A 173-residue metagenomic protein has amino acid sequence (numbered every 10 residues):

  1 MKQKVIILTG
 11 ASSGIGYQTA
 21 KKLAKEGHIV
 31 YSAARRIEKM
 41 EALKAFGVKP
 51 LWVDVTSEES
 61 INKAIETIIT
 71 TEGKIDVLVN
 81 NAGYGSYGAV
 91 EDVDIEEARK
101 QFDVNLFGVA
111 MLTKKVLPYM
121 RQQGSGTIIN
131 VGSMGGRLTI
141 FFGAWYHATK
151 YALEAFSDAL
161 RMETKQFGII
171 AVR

Functional and structural regions predicted by a protein language model:
S12-S13: Conserved glycine-rich cofactor-binding loop
P50, V93, Q101-F102: A hydrophobic alpha-helix adjacent to the NAD(P)-binding/active-site core of NAD(P)-dependent oxidoreductases, strongly
V53-K63, I95-E96: The beta1-alpha1 cofactor-binding region of Rossmann-like NAD(H)/NADP(H)-dependent oxidoreductases
T67-N80, S86: A glycine-rich helix->loop->beta "capping" turn within Rossmann-like NAD(P)(H)-dependent oxidoreductase domains
A89-V90, E97-R99: Substrate-binding pocket helix/loop in short-chain dehydrogenase/reductase
T113, T149: Active-site helix of classical SDR
S133: Residue(s) in the substrate-gating loop at a strand-loop-helix junction that position the organic substrate next
